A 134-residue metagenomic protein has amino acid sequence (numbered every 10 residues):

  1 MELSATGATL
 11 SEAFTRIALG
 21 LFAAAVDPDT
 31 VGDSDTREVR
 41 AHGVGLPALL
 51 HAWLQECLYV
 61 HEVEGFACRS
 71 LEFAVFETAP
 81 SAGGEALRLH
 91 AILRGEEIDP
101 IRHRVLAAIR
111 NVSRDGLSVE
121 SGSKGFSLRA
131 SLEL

Functional and structural regions predicted by a protein language model:
M1-G7, S11-L134: N-terminal intrinsically disordered, cationic/polar leader segments that include organellar targeting peptides
